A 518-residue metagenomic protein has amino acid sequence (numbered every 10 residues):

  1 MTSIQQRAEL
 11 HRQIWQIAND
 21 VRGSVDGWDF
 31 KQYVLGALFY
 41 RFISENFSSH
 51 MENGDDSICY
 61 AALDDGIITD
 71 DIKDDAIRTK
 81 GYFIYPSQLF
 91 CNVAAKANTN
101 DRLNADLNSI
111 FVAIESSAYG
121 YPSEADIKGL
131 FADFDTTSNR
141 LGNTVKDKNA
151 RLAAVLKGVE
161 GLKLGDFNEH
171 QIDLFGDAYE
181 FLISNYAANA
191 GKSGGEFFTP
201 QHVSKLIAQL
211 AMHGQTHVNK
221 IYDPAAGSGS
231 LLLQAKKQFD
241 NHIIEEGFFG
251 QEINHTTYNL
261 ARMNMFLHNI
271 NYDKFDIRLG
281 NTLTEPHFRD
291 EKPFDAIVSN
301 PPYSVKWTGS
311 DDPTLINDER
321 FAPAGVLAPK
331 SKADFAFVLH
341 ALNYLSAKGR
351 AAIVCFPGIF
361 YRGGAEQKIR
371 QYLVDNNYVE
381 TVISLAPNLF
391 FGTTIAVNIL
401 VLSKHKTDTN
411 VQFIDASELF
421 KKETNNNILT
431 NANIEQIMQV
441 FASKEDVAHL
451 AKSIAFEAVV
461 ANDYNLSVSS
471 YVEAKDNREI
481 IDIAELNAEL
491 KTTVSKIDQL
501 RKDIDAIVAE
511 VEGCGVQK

Functional and structural regions predicted by a protein language model:
M1-L206, L210-A211, Q215, D273-T282 (+3 more regions): Non-catalytic, mostly N-terminal accessory regions of nucleic-acid modification and defense proteins
Q5, E285, R289-K518: A conserved structural/catalytic subdomain of Rossmann-like adenosyl-cofactor enzymes
V34, F175, V218, E245 (+3 more regions): A structure-centric signal for secondary-structure junctions around beta-strands
N168, D240-N241, L267, F390 (+1 more regions): Generic marker of residues within folded, mature protein domains
L174, I221, P329-S331: Glycine-rich, flexible loop segments associated with nucleotide phosphate handling
S193-S299, S304-K306, S310-L315, R320-G325 (+3 more regions): Conserved S-adenosyl-L-methionine
